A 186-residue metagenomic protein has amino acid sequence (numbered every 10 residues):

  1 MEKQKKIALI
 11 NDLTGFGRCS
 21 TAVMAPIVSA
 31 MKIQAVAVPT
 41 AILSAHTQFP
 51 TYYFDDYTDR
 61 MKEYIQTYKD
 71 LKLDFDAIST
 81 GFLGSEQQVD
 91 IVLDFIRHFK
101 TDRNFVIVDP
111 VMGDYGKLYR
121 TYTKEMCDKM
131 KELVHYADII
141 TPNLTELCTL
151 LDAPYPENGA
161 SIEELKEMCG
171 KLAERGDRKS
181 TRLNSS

Functional and structural regions predicted by a protein language model:
E2-V108, M112-R120: Conserved N-terminal subdomain of the carbohydrate kinase-like
T121-S186: Conserved phosphate/ATP/ADP-binding segment of small-molecule kinases
